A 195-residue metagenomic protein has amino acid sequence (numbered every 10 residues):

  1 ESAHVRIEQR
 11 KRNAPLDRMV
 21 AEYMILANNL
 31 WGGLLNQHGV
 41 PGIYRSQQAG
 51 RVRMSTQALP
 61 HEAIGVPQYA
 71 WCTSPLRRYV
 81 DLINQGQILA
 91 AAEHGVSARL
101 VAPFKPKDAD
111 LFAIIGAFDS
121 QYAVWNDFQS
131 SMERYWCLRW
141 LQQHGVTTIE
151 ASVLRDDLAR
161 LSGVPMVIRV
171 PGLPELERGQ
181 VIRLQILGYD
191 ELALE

Functional and structural regions predicted by a protein language model:
E1, R10, A14, M19-Y23 (+1 more regions): Extended, compositionally biased low-complexity polar/Lys-Gly-rich tracts and adjacent boundary/linker regions are
A3-R6, M24-L26, I83: Core nucleotide-handling region used for phosphoryl-transfer chemistry
V5-D17, V40-S46, I64-A70: Glycine- and acidic
N13-G33, S74-R77: Conserved pre-motif C helix in the palm subdomain of viral-like polymerases
M24, V40-I43, E150, R183: Beta-sheet entry/capping signal
N29-I43: Flexible helix-coil linker/hinge segments at domain or subdomain boundaries
N29-L30, Q48-E195: Structured C-terminal cores of nucleic-acid metabolism proteins
